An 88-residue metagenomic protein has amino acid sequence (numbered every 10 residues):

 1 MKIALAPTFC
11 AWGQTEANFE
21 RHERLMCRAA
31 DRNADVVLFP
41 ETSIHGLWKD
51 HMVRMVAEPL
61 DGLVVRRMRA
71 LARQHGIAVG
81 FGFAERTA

Functional and structural regions predicted by a protein language model:
M1-W12: Active-site-proximal beta-strand elements of phosphoester/diester hydrolases
T15, R24-A88: Cys-nucleophile CN-hydrolase/nitrilase-fold catalytic domain and related Cys-dependent amidase chemistry that acts on
